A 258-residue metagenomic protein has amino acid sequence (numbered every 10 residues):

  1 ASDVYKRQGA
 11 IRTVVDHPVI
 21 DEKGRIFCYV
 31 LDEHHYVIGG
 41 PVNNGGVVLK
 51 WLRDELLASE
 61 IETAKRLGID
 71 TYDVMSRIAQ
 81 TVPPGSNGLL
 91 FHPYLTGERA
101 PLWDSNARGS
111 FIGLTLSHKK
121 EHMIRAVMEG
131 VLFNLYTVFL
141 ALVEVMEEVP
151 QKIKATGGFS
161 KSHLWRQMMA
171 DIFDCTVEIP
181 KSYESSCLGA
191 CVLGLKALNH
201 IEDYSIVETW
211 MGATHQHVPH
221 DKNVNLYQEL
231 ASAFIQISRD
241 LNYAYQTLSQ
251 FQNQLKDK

Functional and structural regions predicted by a protein language model:
A1-Y5: Short, small-residue-biased leader/transition segments that mark boundaries at the very start of proteins
R7-Q8, G130: Conserved mid-domain beta->alpha element of the FAD-binding
T13-R25, Y29-K258: Glycine/Thr-rich phosphate-binding loops that ligate phosphate moieties of nucleotide and other phosphorylated ligands
